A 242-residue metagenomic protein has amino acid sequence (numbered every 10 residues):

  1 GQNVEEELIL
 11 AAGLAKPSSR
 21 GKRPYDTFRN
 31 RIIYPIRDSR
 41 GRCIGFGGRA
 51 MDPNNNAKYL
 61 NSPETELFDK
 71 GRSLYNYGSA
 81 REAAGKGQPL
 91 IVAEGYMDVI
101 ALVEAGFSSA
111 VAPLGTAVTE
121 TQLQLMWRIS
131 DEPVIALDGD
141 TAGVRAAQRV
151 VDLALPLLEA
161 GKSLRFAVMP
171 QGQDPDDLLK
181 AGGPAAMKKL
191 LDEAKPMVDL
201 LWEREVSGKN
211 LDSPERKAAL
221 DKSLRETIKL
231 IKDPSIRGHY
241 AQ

Functional and structural regions predicted by a protein language model:
G1-I129, P133, A147: Phosphate-handling DNA/RNA-contact segment within nucleic-acid enzymes
Q2, S39, A50, I129-A136 (+6 more regions): Conserved, well-folded catalytic cores of nucleic-acid-processing and energy-transducing macromolecular machines
G21-T27, P63-G71, V92-V99, L137 (+3 more regions): Charged, low-complexity, helix/coiled-coil-prone segments
D69, I91, V111-G115, G139 (+3 more regions): Glycine- and other small-residue-rich loops at beta-strand/loop junctions that grip anionic moieties
R81, W127, V151, R225-I228 (+1 more regions): Generic hydrophobic alpha-helical scaffold/packing signal
G85, T116-Q171, D177-P184: Conserved catalytic cores of soluble enzyme domains, especially glycine-rich substrate-binding beta-alpha loops
G161-Q242: C-terminal or mid-to-C-terminal helical accessory/interaction module adjacent to the motor/catalytic core
